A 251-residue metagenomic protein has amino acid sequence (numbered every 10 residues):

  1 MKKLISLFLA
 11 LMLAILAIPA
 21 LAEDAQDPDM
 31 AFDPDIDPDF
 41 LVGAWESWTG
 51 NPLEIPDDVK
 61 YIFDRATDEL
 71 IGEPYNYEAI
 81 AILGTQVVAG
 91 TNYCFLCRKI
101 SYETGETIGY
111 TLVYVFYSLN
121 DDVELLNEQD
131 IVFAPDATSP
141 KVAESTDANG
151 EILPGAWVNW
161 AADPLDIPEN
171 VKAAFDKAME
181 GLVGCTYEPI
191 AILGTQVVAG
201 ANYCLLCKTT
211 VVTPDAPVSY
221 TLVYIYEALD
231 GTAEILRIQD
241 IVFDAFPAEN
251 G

Functional and structural regions predicted by a protein language model:
K2-E23: Sec-dependent N-terminal signal peptides of Gram-positive bacterial secreted proteins and lipoproteins
E23-G251: N- and C-terminal low-complexity/disordered segments
